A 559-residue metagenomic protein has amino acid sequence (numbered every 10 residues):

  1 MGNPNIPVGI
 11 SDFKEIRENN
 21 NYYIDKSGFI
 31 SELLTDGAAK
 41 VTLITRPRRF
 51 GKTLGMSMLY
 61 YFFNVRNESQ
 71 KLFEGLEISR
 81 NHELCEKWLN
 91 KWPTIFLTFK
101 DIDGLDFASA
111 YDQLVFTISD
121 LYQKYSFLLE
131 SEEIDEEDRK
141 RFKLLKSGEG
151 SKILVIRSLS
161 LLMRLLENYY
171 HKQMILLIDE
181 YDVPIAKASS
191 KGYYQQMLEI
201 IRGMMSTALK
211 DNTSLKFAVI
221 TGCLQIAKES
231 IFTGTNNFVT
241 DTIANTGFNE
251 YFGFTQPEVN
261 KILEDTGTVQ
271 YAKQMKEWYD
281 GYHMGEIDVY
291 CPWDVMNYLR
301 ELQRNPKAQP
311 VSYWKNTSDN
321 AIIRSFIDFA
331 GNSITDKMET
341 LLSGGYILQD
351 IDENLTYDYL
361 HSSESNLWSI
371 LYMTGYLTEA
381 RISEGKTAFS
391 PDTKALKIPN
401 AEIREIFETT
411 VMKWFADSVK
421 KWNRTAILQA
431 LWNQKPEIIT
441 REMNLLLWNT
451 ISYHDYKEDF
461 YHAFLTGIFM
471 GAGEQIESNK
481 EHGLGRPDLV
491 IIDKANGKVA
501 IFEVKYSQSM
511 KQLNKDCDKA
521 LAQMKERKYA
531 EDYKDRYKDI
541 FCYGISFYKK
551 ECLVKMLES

Functional and structural regions predicted by a protein language model:
N5-S31: N-terminal pre-Walker A segment at the start of P-loop NTPase domains
G9-R17, F96, I102-L105, S109 (+2 more regions): Conserved P-loop NTPase mechanochemical-coupling segment
K52: Conserved lysine of the Walker
Y61-F127: P-loop NTPase motor core
Y122, S158-E167, Q196-K216, Y529-D532: Substrate-engagement module of ASCE P-loop NTPases
V183, Y193-G234: Sensor-1/coupling segment of RecA-like P-loop NTPase cores
K228-T233, D241-R300: Amphipathic alpha-helical segments of the small helical/lid subdomains adjacent to P-loop NTPase cores
F238, Y290-K528, D539, C552-S559: Extended alpha-helical interface modules used as scaffolds for assembling large macromolecular complexes
